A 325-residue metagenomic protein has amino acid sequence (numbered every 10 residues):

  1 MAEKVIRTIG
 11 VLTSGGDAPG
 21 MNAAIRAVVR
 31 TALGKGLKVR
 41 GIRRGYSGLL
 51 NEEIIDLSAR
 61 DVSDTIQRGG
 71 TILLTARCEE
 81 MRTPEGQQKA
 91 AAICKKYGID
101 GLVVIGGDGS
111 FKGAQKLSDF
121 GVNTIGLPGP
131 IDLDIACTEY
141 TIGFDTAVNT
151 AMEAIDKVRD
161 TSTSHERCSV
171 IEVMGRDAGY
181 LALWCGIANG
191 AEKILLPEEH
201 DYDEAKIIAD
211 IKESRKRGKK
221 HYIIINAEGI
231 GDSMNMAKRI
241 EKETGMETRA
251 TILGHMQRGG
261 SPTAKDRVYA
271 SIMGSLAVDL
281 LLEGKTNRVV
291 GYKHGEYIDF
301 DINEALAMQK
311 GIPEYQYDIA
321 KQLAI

Functional and structural regions predicted by a protein language model:
A2-E3, L49-L102, G109-S110, I142-N149 (+2 more regions): Glycine-rich oxoanion-binding loops at beta->alpha junctions
A2-L50: N-terminal phosphate-binding or glycine-rich loops at protein starts, especially the Walker A/P-loop of NTPases
S14-D17, L37, I42-S47, R77-C78 (+8 more regions): Short, ordered loop/turn segments at secondary-structure junctions
A18-V28, L50, P84-E85, G101-Q115 (+5 more regions): Short glycine/serine/threonine-rich phosphate/pyrophosphate-binding segments that cradle anionic phosphate groups
V104-G106, K116, N123, F144-E247 (+1 more regions): Accessory alpha-helical/coil subdomains and C-terminal extensions that flank or cap enzyme catalytic cores
C137-V148, S261-R267: Short beta-strand elements at the ligand-binding edges of bilobed clamshell
D232, I240-I325: C-terminal non-catalytic interaction/assembly regions of soluble proteins
